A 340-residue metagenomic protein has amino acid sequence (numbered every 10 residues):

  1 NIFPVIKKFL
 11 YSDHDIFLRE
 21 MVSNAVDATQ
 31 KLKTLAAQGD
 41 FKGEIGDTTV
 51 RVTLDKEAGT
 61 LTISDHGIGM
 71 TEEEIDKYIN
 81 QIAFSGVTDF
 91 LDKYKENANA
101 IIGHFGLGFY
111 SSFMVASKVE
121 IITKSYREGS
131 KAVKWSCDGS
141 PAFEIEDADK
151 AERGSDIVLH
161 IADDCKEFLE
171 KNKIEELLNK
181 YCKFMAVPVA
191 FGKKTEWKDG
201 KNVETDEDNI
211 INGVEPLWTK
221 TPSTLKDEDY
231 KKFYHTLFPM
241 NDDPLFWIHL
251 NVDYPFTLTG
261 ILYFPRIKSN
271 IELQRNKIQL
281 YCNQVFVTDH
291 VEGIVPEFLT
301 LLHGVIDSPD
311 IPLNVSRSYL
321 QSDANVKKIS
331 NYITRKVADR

Functional and structural regions predicted by a protein language model:
N1-F168, E176, K183: GHKL (Bergerat-fold) ATPase N-terminal catalytic module, capturing the glycine-rich phosphate-binding loop and acidic
I101, V119-A142, A162-K166, N172-R340: GHKL/Bergerat-fold ATPase module in large chromosome/replication-associated machines
